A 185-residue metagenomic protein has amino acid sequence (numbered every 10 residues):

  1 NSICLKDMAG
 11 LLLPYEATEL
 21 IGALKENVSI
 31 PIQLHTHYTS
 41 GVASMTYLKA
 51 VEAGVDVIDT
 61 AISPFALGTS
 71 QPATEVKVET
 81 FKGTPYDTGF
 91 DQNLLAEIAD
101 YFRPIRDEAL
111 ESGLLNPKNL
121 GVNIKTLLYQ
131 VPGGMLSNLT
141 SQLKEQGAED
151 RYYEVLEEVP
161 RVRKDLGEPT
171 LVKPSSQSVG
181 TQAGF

Functional and structural regions predicted by a protein language model:
N1-F185: Catalytic cores and adjacent flexible loops of soluble metabolic enzymes that perform enolate/carbanion chemistry on
